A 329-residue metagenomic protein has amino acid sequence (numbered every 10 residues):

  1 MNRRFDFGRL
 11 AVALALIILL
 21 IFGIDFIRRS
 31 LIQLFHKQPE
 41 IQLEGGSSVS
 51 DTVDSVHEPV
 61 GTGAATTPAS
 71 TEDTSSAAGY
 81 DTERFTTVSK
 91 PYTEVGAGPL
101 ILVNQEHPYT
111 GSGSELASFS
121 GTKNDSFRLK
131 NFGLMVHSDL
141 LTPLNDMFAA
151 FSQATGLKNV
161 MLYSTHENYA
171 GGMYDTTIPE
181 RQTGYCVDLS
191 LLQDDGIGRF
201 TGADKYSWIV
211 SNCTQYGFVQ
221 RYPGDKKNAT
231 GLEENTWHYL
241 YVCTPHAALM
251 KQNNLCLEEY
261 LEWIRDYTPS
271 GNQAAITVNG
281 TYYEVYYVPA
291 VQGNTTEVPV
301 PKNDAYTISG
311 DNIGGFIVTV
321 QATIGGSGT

Functional and structural regions predicted by a protein language model:
N2-N235, Y239-T329: Extracytoplasmic cell-surface/polysaccharide-interacting catalytic and binding patches
